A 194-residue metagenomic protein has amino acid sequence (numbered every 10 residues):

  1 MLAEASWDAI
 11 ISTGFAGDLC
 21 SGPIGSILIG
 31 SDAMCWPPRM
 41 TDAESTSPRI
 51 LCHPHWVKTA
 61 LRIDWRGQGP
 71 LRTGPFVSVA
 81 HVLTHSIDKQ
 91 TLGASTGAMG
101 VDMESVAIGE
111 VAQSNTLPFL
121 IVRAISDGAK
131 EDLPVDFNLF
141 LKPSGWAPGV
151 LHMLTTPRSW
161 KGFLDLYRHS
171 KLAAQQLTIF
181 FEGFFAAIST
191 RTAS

Functional and structural regions predicted by a protein language model:
M1-S194: Glycine-rich phosphate- or other oxyanion-binding loops that anchor nucleotides, phosphorylated ligands
